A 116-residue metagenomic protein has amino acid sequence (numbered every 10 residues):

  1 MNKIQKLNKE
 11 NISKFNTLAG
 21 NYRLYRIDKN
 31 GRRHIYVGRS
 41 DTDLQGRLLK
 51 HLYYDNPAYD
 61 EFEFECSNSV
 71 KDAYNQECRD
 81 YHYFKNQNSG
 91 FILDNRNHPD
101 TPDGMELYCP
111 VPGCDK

Functional and structural regions predicted by a protein language model:
M1-I35, S40-K116: Boundary/linker segments flanking structured domains
